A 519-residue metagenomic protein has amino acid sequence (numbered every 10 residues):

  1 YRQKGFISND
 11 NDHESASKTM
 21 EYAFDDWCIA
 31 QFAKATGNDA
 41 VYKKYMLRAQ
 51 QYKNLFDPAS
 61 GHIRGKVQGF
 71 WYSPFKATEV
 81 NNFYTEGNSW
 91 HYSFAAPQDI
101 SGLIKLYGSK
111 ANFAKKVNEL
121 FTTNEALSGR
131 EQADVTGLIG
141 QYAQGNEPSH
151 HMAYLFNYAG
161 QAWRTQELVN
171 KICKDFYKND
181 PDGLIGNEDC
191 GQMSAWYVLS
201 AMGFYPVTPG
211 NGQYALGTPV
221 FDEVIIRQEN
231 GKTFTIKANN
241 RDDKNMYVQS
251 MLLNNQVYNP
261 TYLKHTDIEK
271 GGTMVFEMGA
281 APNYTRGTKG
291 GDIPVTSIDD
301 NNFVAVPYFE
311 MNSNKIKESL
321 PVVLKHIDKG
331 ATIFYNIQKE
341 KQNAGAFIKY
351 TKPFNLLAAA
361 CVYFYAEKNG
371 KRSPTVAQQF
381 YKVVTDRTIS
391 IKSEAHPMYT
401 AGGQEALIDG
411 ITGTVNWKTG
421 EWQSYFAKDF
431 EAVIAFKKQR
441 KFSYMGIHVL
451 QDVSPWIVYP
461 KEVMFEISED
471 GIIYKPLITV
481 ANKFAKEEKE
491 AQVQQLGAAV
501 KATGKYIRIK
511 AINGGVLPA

Functional and structural regions predicted by a protein language model:
Y1-Q50, N54-T235, N240, T266: Active-site core of glycosidic bond-cleaving carbohydrate-active enzymes
P219-F221, D243-Y247, P455-M464: Short coil-to-beta strand junction motifs in C2/discoidin
S250-L252, T332-N336, G446, M464-E466: Beta-strand signatures of extracellular beta-sandwich domains
H265-D300, K505: C-terminal beta-strand-rich structural cap/linker in extracellular carbohydrate-active enzymes
G271, L357-C361, G504-Y506: Extracellular Ig-like/FN3 beta-sandwich strand-entry sites
P282-T285, N369-S373, N513-P518: Short acidic/polar inter-strand loop motif in beta-rich domains
P294-F430: Short, compositionally stereotyped local motifs that mark structural "simplifiers"
T414-I478, E490-A519: Aromatic, loop-rich ligand-recognition surfaces of beta-strand-rich domains
